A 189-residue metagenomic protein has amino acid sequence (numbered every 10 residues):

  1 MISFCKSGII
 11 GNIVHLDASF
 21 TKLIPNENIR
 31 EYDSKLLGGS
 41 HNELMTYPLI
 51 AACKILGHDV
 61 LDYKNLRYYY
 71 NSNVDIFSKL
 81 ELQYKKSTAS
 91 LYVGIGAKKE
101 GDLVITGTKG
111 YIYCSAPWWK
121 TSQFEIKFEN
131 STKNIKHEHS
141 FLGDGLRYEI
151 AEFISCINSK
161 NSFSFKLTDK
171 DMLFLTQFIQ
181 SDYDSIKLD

Functional and structural regions predicted by a protein language model:
M1-D62: Predominantly a Rossmann-like dinucleotide-binding segment in NAD(P)-dependent oxidoreductases
H15-A18, N65-Y68, I126: Hydrophobic/anchoring residues in structured secondary elements
S19-I24, I95, K109, W118 (+1 more regions): Short, flexible active-site-adjacent loop segments at beta-strand->alpha-helix junctions, enriched in small/polar
L44, G145, D171: Soluble or luminal CAZymes and related metallo-dependent hydrolases
L49-T121, I150-C156, K160: Contiguous beta-strand/loop segments that form the cofactor/metal-binding neighborhood of enzyme cores
S115, K120-F141, S159: A structural signal for the main folded, soluble domain(s) of proteins
H137-A151, L167: Active-site loop of classical SDR/Rossmann-like NAD(P)-dependent oxidoreductases, centered on the catalytic Tyr-X3-Lys
E152-D189: C-terminal helix-rich "cap/oligomerization" subdomain common to oxidoreductases
